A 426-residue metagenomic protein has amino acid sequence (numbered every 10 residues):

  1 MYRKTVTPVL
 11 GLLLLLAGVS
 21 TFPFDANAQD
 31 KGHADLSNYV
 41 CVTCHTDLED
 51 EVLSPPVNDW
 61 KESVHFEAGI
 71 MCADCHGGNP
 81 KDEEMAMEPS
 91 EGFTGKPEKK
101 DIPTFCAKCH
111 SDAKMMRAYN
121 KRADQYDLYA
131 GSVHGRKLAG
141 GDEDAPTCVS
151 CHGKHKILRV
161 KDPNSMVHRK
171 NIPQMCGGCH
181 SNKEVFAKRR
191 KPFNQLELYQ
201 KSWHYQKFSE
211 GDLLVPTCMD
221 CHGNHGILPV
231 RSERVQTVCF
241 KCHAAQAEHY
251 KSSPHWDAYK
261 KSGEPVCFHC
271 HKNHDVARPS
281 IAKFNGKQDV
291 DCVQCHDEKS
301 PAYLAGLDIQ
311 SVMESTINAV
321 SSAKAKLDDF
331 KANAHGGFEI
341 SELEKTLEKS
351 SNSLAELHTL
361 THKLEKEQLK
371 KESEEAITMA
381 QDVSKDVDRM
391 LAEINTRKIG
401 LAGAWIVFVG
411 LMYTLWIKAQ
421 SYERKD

Functional and structural regions predicted by a protein language model:
M1-L12, T21: Bacterial N-terminal signal peptides that target proteins for export
L15-L16, A26: Cleavable N-terminal signal peptides
F22-W416, Q420-D426: Short sequence/structural segments immediately N-terminal
